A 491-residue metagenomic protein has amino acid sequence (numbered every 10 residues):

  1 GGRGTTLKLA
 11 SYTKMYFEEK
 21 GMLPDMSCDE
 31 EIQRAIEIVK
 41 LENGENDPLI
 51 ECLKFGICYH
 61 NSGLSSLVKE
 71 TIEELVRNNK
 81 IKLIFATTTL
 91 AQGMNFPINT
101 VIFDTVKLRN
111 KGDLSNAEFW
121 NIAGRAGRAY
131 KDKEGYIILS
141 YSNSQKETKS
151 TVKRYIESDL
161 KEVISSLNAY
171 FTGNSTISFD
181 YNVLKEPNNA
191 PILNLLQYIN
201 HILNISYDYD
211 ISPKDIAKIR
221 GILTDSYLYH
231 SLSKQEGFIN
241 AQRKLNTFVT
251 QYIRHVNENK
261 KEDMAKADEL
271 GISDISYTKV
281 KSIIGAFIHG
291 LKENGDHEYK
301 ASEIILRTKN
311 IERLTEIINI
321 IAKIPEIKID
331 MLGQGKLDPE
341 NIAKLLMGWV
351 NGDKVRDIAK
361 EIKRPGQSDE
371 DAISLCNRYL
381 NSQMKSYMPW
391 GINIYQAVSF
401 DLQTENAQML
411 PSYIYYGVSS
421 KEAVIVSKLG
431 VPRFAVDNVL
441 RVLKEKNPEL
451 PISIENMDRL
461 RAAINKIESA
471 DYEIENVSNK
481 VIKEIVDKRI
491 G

Functional and structural regions predicted by a protein language model:
G1-F85, N110-A117: Conserved C-terminal RecA-like helicase domain
G1-Y12, L196-D210, K214, R220-T224: P-loop NTPase catalytic cores that bind/hydrolyze ATP
T88: Conserved H-loop
F96, T100-E157: Conserved segment of the helicase C-terminal RecA-like domain
V106-L114, I164-I177, S302-L306, I342-L346 (+1 more regions): C-terminal or late-domain output modules
E134-G135, N143-P213: C-terminal or mid-to-C-terminal helical accessory/interaction module adjacent to the motor/catalytic core
L184-L203, G237-G491: C-terminal accessory/interaction regions of large nucleic acid-associated machines
